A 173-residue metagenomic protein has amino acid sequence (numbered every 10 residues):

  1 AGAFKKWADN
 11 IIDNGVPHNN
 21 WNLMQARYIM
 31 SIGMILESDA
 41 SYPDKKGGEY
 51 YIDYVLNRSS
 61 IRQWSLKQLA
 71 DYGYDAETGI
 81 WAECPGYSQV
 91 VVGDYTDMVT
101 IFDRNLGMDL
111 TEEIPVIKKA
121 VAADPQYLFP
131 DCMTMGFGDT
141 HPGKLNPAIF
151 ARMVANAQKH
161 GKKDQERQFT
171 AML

Functional and structural regions predicted by a protein language model:
A1-M133, T140-H141: Aromatic-lined, polymer-binding surfaces characteristic of secreted/periplasmic polysaccharide-degrading enzymes
F137-L173: N-terminal leader/propeptide and maturation segments of large enzyme subunits in energy/redox metabolism and hydrolases
